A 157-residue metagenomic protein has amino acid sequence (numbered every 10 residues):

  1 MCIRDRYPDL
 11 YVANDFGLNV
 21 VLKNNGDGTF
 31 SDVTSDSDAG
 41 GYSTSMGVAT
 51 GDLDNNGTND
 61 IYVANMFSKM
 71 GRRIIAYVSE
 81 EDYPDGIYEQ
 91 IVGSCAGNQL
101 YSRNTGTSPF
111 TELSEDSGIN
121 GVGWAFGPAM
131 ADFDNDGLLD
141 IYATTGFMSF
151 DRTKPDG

Functional and structural regions predicted by a protein language model:
M1-G157: Acidic, glycine/proline-rich Ca2+-coordinating loop motifs
